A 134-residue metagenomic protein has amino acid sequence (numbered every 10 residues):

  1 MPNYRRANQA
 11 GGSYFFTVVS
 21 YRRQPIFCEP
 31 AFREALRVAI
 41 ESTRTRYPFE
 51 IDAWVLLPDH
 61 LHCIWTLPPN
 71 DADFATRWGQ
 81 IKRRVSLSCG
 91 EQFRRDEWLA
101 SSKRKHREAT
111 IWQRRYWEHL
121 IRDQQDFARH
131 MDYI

Functional and structural regions predicted by a protein language model:
M1-Y133: Short catalytic/metal-binding and nucleic-acid-binding patches
